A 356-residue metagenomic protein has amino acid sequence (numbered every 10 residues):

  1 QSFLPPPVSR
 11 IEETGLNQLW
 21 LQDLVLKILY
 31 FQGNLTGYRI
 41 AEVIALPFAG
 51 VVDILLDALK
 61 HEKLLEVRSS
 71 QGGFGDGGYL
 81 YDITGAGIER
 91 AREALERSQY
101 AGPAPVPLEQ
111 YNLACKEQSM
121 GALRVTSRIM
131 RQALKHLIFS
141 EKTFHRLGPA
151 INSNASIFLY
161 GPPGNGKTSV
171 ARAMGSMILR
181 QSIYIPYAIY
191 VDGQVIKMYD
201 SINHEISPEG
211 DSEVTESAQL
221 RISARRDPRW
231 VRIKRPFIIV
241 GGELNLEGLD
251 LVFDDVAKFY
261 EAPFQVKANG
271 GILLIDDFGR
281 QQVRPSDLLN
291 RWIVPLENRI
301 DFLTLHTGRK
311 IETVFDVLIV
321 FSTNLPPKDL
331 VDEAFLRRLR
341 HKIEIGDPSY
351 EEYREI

Functional and structural regions predicted by a protein language model:
S2-V25: Short alpha-helical segments that sit at the start of domains
L24-Q32: Short amphipathic alpha-helical elements of helix-turn-helix/winged-helix folds
F31-L46: Short acidic, hydrophobic short linear motifs in intrinsically disordered regions
D53-L123: Interdomain "pre-motor" coupling segment immediately N-terminal to P-loop NTPase/helicase cores
K116-F144: Dynamic helix-loop-helix/coil hinge segments at AAA+ ATPase domain boundaries and subdomain interfaces
K135-V320: Conserved ASCE/P-loop NTPase catalytic core
V294-P295, R338, E355-I356: Conserved AAA+ ATPase "sensor/coupling" helix adjacent to the nucleotide-binding pocket
V331-D347: A short helix-turn-beta junction within AAA+ P-loop NTPase domains corresponding to the substrate/partner-engaging
